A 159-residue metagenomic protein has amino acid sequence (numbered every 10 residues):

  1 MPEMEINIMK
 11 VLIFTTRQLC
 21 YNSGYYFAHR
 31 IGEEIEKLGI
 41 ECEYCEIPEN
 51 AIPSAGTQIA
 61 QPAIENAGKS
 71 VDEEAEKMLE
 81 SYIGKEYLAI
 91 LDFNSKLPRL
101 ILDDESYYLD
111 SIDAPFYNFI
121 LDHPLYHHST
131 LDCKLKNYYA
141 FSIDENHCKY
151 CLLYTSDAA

Functional and structural regions predicted by a protein language model:
M1-M4: N-terminal amphipathic/basic-hydrophobic helices that include classical n-h-c signal peptides and signal-anchor
I8-V11: Extreme N-terminal starter segment of soluble prokaryotic enzymes
I13-T16, G24-E34, L38-C151: Extended catalytic core of nucleotide-activated donor transferases of GT-like folds
Y154-A159: Conserved small/polar residues in nucleotide/adenosyl-binding loops
